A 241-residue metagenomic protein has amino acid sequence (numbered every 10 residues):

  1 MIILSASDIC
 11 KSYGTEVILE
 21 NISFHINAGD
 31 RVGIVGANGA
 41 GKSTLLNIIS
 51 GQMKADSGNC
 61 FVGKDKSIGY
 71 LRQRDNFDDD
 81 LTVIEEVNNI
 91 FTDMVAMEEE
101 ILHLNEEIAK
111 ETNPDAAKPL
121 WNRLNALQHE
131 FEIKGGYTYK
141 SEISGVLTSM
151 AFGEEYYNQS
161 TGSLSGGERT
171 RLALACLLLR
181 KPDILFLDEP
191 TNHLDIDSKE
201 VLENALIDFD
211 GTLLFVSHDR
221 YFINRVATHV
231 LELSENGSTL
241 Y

Functional and structural regions predicted by a protein language model:
M1-Y241: ABC ATP-binding cassette signature C-motif
